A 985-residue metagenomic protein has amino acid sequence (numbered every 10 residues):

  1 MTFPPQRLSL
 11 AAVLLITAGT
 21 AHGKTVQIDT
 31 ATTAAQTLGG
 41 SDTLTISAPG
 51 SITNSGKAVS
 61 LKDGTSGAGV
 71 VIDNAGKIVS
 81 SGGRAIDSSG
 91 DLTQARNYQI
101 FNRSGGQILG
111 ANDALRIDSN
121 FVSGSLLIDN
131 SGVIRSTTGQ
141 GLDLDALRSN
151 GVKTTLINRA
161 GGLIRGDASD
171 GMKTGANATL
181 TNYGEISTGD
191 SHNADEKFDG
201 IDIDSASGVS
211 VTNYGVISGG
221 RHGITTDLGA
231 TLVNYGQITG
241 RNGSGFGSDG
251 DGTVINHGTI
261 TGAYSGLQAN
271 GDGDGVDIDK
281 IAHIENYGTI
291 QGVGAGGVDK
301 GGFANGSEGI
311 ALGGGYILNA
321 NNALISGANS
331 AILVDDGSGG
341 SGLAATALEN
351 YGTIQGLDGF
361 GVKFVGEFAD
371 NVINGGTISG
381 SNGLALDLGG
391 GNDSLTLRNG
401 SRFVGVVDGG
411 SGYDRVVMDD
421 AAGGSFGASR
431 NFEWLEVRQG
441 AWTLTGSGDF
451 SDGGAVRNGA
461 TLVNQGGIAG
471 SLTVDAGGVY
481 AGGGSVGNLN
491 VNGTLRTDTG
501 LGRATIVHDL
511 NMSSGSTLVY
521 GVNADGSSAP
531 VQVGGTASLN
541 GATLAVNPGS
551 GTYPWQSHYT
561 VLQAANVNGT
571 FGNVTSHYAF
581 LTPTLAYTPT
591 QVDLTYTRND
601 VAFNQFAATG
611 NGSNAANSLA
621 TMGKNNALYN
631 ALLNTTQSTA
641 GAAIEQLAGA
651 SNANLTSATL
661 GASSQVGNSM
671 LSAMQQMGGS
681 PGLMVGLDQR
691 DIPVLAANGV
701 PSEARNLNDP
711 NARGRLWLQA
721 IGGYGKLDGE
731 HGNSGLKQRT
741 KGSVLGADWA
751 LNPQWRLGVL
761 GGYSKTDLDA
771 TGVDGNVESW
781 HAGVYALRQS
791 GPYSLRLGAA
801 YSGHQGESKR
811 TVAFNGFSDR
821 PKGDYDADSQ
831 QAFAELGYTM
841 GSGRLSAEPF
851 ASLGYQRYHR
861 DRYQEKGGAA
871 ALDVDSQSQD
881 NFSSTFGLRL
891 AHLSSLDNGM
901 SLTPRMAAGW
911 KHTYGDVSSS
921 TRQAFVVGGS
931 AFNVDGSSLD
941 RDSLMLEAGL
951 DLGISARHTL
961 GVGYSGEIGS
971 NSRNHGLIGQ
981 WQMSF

Functional and structural regions predicted by a protein language model:
K24-D29, D42-G56, D73-I86, F101-L115 (+19 more regions): Beta-strand-rich solenoid/repeat architectures in extracellular/passenger domains of polysaccharide-targeting enzymes
G40, G64-S66, G83, A111 (+18 more regions): Conserved consensus positions within extracellular tandem repeat modules
K77-V79, Y629-A847, G961-F985: Outer membrane beta-barrel translocator domains of Type V secretion systems
R103-S104, D129, R159-A160, D167 (+17 more regions): Extracellular, beta-strand-rich repeat scaffolds characterized by small/acidic residue-biased motifs
F364-F368, G380-N392, L397-V404, D408-G409 (+3 more regions): Extracellular repeat-rich scaffold modules on cell surfaces
S429-N458, V463-S557, P589, S884: Extracellular beta-strand/loop-rich repeat segments of large surface/secreted proteins
G502-G649: Extracellular, surface-exposed repeat/solenoid domains
Q830, R857, R862, K866 (+1 more regions): Outer membrane beta-barrel transmembrane domains
